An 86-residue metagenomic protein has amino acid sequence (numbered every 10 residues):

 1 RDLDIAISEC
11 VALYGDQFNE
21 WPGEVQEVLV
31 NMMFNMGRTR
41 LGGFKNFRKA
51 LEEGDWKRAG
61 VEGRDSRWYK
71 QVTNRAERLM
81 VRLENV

Functional and structural regions predicted by a protein language model:
R1-G37: Mid-length scaffold segments of soluble, non-membrane domains
R1-L3, E20, M36-V86: Long, amphipathic alpha-helical surface segments
